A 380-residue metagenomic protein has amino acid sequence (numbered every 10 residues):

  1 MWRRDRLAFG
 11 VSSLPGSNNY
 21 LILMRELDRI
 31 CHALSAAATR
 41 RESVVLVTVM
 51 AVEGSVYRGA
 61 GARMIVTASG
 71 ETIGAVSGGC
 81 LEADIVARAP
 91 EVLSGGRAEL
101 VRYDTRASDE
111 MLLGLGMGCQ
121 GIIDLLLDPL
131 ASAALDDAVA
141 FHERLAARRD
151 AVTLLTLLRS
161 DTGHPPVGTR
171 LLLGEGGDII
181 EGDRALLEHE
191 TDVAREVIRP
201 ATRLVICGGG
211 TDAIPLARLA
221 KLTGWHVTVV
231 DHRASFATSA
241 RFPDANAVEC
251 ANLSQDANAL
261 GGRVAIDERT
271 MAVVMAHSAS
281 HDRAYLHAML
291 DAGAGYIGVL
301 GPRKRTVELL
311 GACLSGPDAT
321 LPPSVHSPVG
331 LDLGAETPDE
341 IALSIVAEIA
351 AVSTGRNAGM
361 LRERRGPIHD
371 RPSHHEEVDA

Functional and structural regions predicted by a protein language model:
G10-G16: N-terminal polybasic/positive-inside topogenic patches
N18-C250, G262-M271, A312-C313, V352 (+1 more regions): Segments forming oxygen-rich coordination pockets for charged ligands
V230, M271, M275-R283, H287-A312: ADP-ribose/adenylate-binding Rossmann-like module
A251-N258: Conserved SAM/SAH-binding loop
A276, V299-A380: Adenosine-phosphate binding glycine-rich loop
